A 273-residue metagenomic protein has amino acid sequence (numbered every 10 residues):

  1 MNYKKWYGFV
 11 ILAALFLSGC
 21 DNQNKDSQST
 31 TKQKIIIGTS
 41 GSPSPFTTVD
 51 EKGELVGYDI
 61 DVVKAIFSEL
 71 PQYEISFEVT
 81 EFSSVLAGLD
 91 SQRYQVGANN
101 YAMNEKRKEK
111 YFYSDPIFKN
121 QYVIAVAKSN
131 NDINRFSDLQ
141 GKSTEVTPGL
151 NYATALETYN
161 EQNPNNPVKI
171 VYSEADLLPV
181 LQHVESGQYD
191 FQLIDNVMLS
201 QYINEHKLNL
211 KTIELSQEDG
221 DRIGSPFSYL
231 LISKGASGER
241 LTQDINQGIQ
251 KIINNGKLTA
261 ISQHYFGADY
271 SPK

Functional and structural regions predicted by a protein language model:
F16-G19: C-terminal motif of bacterial Sec signal peptides marking the signal peptidase cleavage site
D21, I60-L70, N130, S137-D138 (+3 more regions): Extended ligand-binding regions for polar small-molecule ligands
S27-N100: Extracytoplasmic small-molecule ligand-binding "clamshell" domains of the periplasmic binding protein/Venus flytrap
S40-G41, K119-V126, K207-N246, F266-K273: Periplasmic-binding protein-like
V49, V63-Q72, Y152-A175, L181 (+1 more regions): Ligand-binding cleft/hinge of the Venus flytrap
K64, S76-D138, D221-I223: Acidic, polar ligand-binding/catalytic clefts
S68-E69, E78, S83-V96, S137-D138 (+2 more regions): Short helices/loops that flank or line small-molecule/ion binding pockets
S84, D90, N99-E109, A155-T158 (+1 more regions): A ligand-binding cleft/hinge motif common to bilobed small-molecule-binding domains
